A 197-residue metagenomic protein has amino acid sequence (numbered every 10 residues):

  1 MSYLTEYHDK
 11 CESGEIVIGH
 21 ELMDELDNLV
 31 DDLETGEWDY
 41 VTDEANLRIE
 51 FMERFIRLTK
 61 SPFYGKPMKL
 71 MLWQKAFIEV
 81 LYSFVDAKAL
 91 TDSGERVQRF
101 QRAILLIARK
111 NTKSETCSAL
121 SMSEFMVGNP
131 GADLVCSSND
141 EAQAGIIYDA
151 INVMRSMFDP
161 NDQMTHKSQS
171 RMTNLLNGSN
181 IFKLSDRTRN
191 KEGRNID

Functional and structural regions predicted by a protein language model:
M1-D197: Phosphate/NTP-binding elements of NTP-utilizing enzymes
